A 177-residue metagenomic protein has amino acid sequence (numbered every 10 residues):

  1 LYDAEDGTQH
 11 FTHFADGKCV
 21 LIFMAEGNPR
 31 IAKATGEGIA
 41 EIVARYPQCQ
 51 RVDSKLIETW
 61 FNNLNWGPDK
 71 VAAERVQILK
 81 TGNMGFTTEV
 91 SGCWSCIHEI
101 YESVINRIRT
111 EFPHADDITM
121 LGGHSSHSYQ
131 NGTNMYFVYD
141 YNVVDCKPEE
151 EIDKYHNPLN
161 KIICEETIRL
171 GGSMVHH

Functional and structural regions predicted by a protein language model:
L1-I162, L170-H176: C-terminal substrate-recognition/cap domain of FAD-linked oxidoreductases
